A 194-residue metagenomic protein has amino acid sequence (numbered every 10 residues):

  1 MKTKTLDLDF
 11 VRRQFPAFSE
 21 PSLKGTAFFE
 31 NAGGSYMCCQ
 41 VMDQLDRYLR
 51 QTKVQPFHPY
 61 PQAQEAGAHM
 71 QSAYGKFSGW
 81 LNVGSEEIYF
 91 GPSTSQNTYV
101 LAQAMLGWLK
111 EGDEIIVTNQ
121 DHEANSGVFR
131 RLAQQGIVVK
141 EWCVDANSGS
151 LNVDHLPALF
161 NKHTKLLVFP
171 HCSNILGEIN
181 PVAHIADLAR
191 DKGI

Functional and structural regions predicted by a protein language model:
M1-I194: Pyridoxal 5′-phosphate
